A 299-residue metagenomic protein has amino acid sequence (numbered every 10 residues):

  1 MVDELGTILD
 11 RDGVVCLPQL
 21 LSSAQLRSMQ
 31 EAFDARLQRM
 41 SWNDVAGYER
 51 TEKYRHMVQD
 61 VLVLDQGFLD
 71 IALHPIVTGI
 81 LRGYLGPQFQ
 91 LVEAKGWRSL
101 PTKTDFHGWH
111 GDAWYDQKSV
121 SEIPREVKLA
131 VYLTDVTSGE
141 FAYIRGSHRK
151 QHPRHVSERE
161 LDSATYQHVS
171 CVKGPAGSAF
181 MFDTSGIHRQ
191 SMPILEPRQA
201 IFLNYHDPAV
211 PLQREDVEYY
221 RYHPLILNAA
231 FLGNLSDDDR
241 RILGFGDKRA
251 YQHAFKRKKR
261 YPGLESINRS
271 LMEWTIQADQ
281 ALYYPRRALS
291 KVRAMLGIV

Functional and structural regions predicted by a protein language model:
M1-R11, P18-K118: Non-heme Fe(II)-dependent double-stranded beta-helix
L21-S23, W97-S99, W114, V136-S138 (+3 more regions): Short, solvent-exposed loop/turn segments at secondary-structure junctions
A94-G96, L129-V131, I201-Y205: A structural signal for short, well-ordered beta-strand segments
D105-C171, L212-V217: Catalytic core of non-heme Fe(II) oxygenases with the double-stranded beta-helix
L161-A176, A229-F231, S236-D238: A conserved mid-domain beta-alpha-beta active-site/ligand-binding segment of alpha/beta enzyme cores
K173-I187: Conserved metal-binding segment of the jelly-roll/cupin
G186-I187, S191-V299: Non-heme Fe(II)/2-oxoglutarate
